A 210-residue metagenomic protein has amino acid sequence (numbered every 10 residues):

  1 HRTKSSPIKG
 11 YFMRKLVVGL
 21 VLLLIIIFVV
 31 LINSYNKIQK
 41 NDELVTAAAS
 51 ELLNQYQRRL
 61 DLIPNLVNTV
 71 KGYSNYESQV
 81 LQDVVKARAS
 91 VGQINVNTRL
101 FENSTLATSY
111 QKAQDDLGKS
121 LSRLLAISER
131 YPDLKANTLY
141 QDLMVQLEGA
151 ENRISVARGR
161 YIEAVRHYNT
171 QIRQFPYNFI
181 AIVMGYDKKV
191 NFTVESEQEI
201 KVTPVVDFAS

Functional and structural regions predicted by a protein language model:
R2-I8: Extreme N-terminal basic, low-complexity initiation segments that serve as generic localization/processing leaders
K9-S210: A helix-centric hydrophobic-segment signal that preferentially recognizes long, alpha-helical stretches used
